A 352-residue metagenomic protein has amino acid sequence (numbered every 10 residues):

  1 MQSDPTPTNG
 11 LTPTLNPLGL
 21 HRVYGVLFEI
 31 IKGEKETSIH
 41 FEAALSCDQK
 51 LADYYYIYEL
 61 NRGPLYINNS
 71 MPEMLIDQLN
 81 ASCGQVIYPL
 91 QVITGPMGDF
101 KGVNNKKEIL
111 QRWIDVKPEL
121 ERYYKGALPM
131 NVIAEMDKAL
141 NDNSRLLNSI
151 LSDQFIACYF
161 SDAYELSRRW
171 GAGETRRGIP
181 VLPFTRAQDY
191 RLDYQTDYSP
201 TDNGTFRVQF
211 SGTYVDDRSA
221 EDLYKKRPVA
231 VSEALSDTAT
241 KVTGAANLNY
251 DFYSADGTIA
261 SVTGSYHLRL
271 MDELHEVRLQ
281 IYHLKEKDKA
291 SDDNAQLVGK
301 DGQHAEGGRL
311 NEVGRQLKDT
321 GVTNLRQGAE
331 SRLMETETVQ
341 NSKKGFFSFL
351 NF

Functional and structural regions predicted by a protein language model:
Q2-G95, L166-F352: Acidic, serine/threonine-rich low-complexity disordered tracts
Y88-R112: Mixed-charge, Lys/Arg-enriched low-complexity segments
N104-A220: Acidic, serine/threonine- and glycine-rich low-complexity intrinsically disordered segments that serve as flexible
